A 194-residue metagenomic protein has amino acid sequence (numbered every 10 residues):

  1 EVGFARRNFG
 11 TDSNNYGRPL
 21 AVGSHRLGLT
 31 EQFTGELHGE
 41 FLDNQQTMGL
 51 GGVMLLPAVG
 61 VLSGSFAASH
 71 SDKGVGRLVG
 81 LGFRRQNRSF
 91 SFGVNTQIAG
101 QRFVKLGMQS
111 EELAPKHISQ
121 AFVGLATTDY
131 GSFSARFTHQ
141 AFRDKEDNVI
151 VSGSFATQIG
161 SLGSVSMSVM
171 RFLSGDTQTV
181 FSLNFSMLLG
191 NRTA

Functional and structural regions predicted by a protein language model:
E1-A5, E40, L55, V59-A194: Flexible, glycine-rich linker and terminal segments associated with outer-membrane beta-barrel/transport systems
V2-H70: Conserved, compact domain cores that house catalytic/ligand-binding motifs in diverse enzymes and effector modules
